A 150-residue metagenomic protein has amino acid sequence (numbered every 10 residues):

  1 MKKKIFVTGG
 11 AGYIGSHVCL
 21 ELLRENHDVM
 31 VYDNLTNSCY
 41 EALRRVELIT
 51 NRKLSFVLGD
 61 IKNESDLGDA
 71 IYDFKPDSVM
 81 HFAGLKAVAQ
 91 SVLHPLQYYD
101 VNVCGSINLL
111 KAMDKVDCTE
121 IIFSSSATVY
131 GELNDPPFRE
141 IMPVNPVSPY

Functional and structural regions predicted by a protein language model:
M1-Y150: N-terminal Rossmann-like NAD(P)+-binding domain of SDR-like oxidoreductases, especially those catalyzing
